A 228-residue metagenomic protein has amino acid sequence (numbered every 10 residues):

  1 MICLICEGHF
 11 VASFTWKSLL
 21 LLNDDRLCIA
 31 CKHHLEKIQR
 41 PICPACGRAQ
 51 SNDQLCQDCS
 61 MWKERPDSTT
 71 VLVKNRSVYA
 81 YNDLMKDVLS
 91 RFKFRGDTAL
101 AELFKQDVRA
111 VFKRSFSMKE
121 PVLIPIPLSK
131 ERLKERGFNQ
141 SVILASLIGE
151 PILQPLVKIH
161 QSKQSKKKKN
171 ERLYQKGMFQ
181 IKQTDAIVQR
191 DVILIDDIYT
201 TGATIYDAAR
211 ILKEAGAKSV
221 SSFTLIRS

Functional and structural regions predicted by a protein language model:
M1-S228: Glycine-rich phosphate/pyrophosphate-handling loop used in enzymes and phosphotransfer proteins
